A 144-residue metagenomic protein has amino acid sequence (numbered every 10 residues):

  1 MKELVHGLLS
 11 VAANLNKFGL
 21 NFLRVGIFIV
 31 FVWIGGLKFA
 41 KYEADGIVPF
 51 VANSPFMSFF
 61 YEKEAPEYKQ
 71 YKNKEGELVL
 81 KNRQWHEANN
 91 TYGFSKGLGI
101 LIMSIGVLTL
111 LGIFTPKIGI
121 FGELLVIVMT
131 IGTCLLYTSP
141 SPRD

Functional and structural regions predicted by a protein language model:
M1-A12: Short, Lys/Arg-rich, polar N-terminal cytosolic tail immediately upstream of the first transmembrane signal-anchor
V5, Y61-E64, G132-L136: Short, solvent-exposed cationic patches
A12-G19, Q84-N90: Membrane interfacial helix-start motif at the N-side
N21-F39, A88-L136: Functionalized membrane-embedded alpha-helices
A40-K41, D144: A very general structural signal that marks isolated residues within well-ordered alpha-helical segments
E43-E87: Membrane-interface interhelical connector segments
Y137-D144: Conserved small/polar residues in nucleotide/adenosyl-binding loops
